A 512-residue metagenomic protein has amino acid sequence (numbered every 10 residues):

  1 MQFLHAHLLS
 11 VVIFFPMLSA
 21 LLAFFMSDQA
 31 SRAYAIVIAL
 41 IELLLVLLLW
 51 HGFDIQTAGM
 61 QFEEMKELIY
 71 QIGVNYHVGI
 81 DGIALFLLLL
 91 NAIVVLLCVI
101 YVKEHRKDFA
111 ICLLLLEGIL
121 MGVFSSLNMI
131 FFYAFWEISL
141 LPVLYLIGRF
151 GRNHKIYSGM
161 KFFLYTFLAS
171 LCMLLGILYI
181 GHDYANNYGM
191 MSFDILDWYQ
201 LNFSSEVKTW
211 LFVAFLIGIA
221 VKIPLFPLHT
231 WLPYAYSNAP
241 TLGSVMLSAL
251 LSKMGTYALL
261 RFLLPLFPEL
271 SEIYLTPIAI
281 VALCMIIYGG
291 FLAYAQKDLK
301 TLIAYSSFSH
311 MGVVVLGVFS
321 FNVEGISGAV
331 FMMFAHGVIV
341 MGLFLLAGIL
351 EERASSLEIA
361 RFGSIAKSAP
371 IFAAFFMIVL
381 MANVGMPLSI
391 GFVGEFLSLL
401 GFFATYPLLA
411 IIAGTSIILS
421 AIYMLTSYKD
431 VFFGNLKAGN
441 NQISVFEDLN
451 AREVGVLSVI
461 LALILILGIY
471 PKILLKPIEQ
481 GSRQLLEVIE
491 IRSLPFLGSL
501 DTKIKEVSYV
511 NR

Functional and structural regions predicted by a protein language model:
M1-L8, L22-I111, D194: Transmembrane helix-loop-helix hairpins at membrane boundaries of multipass inner-membrane proteins
Q2-F3, M121-M129, L260-Y274, V314-M332 (+1 more regions): Helix-coil boundary and interhelical linker segments in multi-pass alpha-helical membrane proteins
L4-F15, I80-N91, M129-P142, K208-V221 (+2 more regions): Structural signature of hydrophobic alpha-helical transmembrane segments
S19-D28, V95-R106, Y145-H154, K222-S237 (+2 more regions): C-terminal ends of transmembrane helices
A20-F24, L96-V99, G118-S125, Y145-L146 (+8 more regions): Alpha-helical transmembrane segments of multipass membrane proteins
Q29, I111-L115, I119-V207, L292-Y305 (+1 more regions): Alpha-helical multi-pass transmembrane bundles of energy-transducing inner-membrane proteins
D54-N75, I138, L171-H229, Y234 (+7 more regions): Juxtamembrane/interfacial segments at transmembrane-helix boundaries in multi-pass membrane proteins
F226, V340-F344, I411-V445: Predominantly late transmembrane helices and immediately cytosolic-facing juxtamembrane segments
